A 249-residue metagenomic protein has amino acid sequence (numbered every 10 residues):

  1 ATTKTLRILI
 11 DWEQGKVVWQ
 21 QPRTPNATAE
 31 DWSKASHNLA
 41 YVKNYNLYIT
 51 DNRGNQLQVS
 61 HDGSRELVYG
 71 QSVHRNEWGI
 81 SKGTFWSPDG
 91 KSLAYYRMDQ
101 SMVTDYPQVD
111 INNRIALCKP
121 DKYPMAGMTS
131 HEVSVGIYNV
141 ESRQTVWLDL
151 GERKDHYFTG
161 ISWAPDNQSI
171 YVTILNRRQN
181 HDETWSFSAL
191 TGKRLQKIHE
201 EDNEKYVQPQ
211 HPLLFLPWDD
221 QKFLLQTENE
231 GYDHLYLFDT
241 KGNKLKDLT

Functional and structural regions predicted by a protein language model:
A1-T5, H37-N46, D51, K82-F85 (+7 more regions): Beta-strand C-termini and the immediately following turn/loop, strongest in propeller blades
K4, L57-T84, Y95-W147: Predominantly five- to eight-bladed beta-propeller fold
K4-G83: Asp-box/WD-like beta-propeller blade repeats and closely related beta-sheet repeat scaffolds
W12-G15, D51-G54, N139-R143, A189-G192 (+1 more regions): Short loop/turn segments that connect beta-strands within beta-propeller blades
W19-P22, Q56-S64, V146-D149, R194-E200 (+1 more regions): Beta-propeller fold detector
A27-D31, T159, Q208-L214: Repeated scaffold domains used in trafficking and secretory/extracellular systems, primarily beta-propellers
R65-S81, R153-F158, N203-H211: Short glycine-/Asp-/Thr-/Trp-enriched loop segments that recur within the blades of beta-propeller repeat domains
P124-M128, R153-K154, E200-L214, T249: Beta-propeller and related beta-repeat scaffolds in trafficking/envelope systems
